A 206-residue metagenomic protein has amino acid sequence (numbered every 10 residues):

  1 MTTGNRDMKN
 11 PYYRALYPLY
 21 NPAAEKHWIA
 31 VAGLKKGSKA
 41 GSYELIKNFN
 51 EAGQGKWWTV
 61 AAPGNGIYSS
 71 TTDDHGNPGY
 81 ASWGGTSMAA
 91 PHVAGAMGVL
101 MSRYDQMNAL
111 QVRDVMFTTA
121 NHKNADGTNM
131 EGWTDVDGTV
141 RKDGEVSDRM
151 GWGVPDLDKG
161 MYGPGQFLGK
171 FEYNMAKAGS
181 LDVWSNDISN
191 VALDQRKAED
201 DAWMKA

Functional and structural regions predicted by a protein language model:
M1-G4, V31: Active-site neighborhood of phospho(di)ester-bond hydrolases with catalytic His/Asp-centered motifs
G4, G85-S87, G151, D156: Residue-level detector of functionally special positions within alpha-helical transmembrane segments of multi-pass
R6-M8, K36-G37: Conserved nucleotide-binding/hydrolysis micro-motifs of P-loop NTPases
K9, A90, L100, D156-D158: Basic, gly/Ser/Thr/Pro-rich low-complexity segments located predominantly at protein N termini
K9-A23, A40-N48, T71-P78, K123-S147 (+2 more regions): Surface-exposed intrinsically disordered loops and tails
P18-G98, S102, Q106: Extracellular S/T/G-rich loop segment that most often corresponds to the catalytic His/Ser-adjacent loop
W28-A30, S102-K205: C-terminal subdomain of the subtilisin-like protease fold in secreted/lumenal serine endopeptidases
